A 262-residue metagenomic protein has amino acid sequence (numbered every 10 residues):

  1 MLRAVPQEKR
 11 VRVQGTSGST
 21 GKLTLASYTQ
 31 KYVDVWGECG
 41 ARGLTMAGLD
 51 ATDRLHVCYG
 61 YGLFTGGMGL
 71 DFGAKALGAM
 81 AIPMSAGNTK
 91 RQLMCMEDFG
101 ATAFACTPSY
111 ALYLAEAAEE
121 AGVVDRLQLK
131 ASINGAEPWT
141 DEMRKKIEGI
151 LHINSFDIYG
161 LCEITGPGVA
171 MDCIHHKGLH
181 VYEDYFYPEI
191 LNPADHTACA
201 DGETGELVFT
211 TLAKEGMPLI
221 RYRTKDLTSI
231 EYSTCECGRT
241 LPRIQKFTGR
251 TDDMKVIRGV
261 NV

Functional and structural regions predicted by a protein language model:
M1-G15, T20-E38, R42-M46, D50 (+1 more regions): Nucleotide 5′-phosphate-binding alpha/beta core
R3-Q7, K31, Y61, P83 (+2 more regions): Residue-level marker of alpha-helix boundaries and capping positions
R10, V33, G60-G62, S109-Y110: Short glycine-enriched loops at secondary-structure junctions
G15, G66, G73-A74, C95 (+1 more regions): Hydrophobic/aromatic ligand-binding patch that stacks against planar heteroaromatic rings of cofactors or nucleotides
G21-V35, D71-M80, A101-A105: Acidic/glycine-enriched edge-of-secondary-structure segments
G37-R54, T89-A101: Conserved ATP-dependent adenylate/AMP-binding module captured primarily in the ANL superfamily
T45-A81: Conserved AMP-binding loop of ANL adenylate-forming enzymes
L77-V262: Active-site glycine/GP-rich loop and adjacent strand/helix microenvironment that borders small-molecule binding pockets
